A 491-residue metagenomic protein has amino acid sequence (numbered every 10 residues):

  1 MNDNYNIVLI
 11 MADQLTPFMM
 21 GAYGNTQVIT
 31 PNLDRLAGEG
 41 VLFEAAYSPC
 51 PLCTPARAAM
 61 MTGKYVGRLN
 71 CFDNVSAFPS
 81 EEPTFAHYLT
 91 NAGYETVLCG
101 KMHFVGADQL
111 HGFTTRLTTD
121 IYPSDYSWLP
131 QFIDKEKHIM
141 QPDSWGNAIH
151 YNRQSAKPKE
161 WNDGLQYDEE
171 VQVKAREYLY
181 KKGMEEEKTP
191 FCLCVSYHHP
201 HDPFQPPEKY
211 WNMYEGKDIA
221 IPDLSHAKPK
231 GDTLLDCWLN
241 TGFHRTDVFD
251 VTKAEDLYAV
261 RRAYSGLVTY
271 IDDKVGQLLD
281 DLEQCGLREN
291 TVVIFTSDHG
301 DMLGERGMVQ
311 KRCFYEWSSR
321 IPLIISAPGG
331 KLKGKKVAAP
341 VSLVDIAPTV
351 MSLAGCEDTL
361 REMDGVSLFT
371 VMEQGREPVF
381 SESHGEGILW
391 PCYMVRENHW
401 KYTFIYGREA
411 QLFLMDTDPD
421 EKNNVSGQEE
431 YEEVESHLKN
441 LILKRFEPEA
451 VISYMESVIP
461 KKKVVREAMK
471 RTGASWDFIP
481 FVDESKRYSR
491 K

Functional and structural regions predicted by a protein language model:
M1-I405, A410, P419-N440, K470-K491: Formylglycine-dependent sulfatase
D416: Residues forming the ATP-binding cleft of Hanks-type serine/threonine protein kinase domains
S426-V465: A contiguous, mid-protein "functional segment" used to position or interact with cofactors/ions or partner subunits
